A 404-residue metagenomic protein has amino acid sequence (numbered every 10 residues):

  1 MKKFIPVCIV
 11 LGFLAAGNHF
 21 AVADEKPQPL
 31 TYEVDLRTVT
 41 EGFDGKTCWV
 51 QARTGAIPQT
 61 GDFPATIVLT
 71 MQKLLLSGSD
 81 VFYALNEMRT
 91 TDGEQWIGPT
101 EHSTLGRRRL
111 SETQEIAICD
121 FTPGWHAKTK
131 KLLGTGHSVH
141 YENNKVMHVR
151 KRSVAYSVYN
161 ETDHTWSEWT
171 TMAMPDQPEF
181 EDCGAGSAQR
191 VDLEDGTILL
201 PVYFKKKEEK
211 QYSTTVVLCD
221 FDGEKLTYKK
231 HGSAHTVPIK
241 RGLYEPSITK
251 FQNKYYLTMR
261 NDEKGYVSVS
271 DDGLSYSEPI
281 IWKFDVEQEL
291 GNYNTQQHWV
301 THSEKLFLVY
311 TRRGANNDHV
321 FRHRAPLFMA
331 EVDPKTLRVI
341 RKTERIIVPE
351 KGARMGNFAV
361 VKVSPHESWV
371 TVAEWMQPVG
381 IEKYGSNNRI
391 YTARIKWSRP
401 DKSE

Functional and structural regions predicted by a protein language model:
M1-F4: Positively charged n-region of N-terminal signal peptides that target proteins for export
P6-G17: Bacterial N-terminal signal peptides
N18-V22: Sec/Tat signal peptide C-region and signal peptidase I cleavage site
D24-C48, A56-I116, W125-C183, V191-E245 (+5 more regions): Beta-rich carbohydrate-recognition and catalytic domains
Q51-R53, D120-T122, S187-Q189, E245-S247 (+2 more regions): Conserved beta-strand position repeated once per blade in WD40 beta-propeller domains
R354: Conserved glycosyltransferase catalytic-site signature
